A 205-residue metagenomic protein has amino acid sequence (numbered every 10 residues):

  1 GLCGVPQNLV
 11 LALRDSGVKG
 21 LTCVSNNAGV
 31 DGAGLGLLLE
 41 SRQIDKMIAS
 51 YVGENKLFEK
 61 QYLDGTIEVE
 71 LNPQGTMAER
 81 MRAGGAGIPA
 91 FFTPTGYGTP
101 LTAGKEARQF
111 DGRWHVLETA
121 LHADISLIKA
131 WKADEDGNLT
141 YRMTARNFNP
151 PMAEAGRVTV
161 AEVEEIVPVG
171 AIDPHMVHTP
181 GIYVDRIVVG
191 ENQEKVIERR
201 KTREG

Functional and structural regions predicted by a protein language model:
G1-G205: Conserved alpha/beta enzyme-core scaffold
